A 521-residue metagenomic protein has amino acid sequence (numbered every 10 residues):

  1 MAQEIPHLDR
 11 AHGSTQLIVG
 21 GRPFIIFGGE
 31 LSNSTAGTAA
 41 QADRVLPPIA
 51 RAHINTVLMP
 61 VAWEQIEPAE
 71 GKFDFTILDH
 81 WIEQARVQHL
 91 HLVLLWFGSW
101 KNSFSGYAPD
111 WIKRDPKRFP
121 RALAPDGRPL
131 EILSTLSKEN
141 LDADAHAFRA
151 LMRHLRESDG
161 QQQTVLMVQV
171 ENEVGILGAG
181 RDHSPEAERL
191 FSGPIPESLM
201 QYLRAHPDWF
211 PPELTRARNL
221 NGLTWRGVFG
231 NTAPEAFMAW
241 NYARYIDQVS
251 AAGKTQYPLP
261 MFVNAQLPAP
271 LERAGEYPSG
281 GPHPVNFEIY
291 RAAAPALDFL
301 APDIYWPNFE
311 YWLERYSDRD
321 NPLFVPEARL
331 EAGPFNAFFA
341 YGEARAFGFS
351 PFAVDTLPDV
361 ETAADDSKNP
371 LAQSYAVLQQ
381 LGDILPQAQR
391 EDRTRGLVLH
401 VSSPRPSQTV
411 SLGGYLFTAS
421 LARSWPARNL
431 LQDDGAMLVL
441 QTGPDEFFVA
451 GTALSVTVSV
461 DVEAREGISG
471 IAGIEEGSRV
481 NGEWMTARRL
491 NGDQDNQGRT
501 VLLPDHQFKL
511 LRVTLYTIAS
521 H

Functional and structural regions predicted by a protein language model:
M1-N55: N-terminal carbohydrate-binding accessory modules
F24-G28, T56, H89-V93, Q163-Q169 (+4 more regions): Structural preference for beta-strand elements that scaffold enzyme active sites
T35-R51, G275-A293, F309-W312, P334-A337: Short, acidic/polar
Q41-K117, Y242-Q256: Aromatic-lined substrate-binding rim segments of carbohydrate-active enzymes
L90, Q248-P258, V285-A388: Catalytic-core region of carbohydrate-active enzymes that cleave or remodel glycosidic bonds
K117-F287: Polysaccharide-binding and catalytic clefts of secreted carbohydrate-active enzymes
F339-A464: Aromatic- and carboxylate-lined catalytic core of secreted/periplasmic carbohydrate-active enzymes
A419, R423-Q432, D445-H521: C-terminal beta-sandwich/jelly-roll accessory domains of carbohydrate-active enzymes
